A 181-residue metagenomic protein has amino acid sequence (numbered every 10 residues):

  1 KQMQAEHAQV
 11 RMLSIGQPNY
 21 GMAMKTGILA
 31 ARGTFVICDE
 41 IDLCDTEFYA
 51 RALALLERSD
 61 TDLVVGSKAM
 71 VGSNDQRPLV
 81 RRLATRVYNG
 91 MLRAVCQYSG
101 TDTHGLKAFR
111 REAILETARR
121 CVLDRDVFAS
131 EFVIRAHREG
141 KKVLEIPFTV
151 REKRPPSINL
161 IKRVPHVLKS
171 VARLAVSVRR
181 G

Functional and structural regions predicted by a protein language model:
K1, K25-T26, I134: Active-site phosphate/pyrophosphate- and oxyanion-stabilizing loops and adjacent acidic/basic residues in soluble
K1-L13: Acidic donor-binding segment of Leloir-type glycosyltransferases
A5, L29, E57, H137-R138: Alpha-helix boundary recognition
E6, Q97, R120-G181: Hydrophobic helical membrane-anchoring modules
M12-L13, L63, V143-E145: Conserved beta-strand scaffold positions in the cores of enzyme catalytic domains, especially in NTP/NDP-utilizing
I15-A30, F35, E47-D126, K153-K162 (+1 more regions): Acceptor/aglycone-binding surface of glycosyltransferases and processive sugar-polymer synthases
D42-C44: A short, conserved beta-strand element in the Rossmann-like catalytic core that flanks the donor/metal-binding loop
